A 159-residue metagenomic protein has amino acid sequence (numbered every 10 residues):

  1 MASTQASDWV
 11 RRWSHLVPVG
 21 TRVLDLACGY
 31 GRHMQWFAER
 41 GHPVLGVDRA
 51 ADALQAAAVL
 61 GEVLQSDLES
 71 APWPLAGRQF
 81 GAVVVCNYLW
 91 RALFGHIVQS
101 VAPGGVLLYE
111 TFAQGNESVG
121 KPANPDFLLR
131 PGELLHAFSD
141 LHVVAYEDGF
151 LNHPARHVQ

Functional and structural regions predicted by a protein language model:
M1-P18: S-adenosyl-L-methionine
A27-G29: Class I SAM-dependent methyltransferase "Motif I" SAM/SAH-binding loop
A50: Conserved SAM/SAH-binding beta-strand->alpha-helix loop
V59-A71: Conserved SAM-binding strand-loop segment of SAM-dependent methyltransferases
W73-A82: A short acidic, Gly/Pro-enriched loop at the edge of an enzyme's catalytic core that lines a small-molecule cofactor
L89-S100: A short, conserved alpha-helix within the catalytic core of class I
G105-F112: Conserved beta-strand signature within the Rossmann-like core of class I S-adenosyl-L-methionine
D126-D140, A145: Short alpha-helix
